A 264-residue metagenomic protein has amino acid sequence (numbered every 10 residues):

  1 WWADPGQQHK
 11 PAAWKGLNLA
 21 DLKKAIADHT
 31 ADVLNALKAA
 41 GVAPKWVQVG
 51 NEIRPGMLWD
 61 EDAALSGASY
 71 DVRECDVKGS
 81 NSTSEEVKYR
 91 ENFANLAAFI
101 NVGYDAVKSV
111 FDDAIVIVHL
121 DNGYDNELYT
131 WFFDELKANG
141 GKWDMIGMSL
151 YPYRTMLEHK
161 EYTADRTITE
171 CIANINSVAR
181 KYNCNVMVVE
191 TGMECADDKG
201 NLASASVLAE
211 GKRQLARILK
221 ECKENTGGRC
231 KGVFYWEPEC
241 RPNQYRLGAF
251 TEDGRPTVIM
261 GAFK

Functional and structural regions predicted by a protein language model:
W1-A3, N51-G56, D121-N126, L150-T155 (+2 more regions): Solvent-exposed loop/turn segments at secondary-structure junctions within structured extracellular/periplasmic domains
W1-I115, D121, C184, D198-G200: Substrate-binding cleft and catalytic face of glycoside hydrolase catalytic domains, especially the flexible beta-alpha
W2-P5, A36-A39, A63-S80, E85-K88 (+3 more regions): Aromatic-rich peripheral "rim/lid" segments of glycoside hydrolase catalytic domains that contact and position glycan
A20-K24, R90, A94, G123 (+3 more regions): Soluble non-cytosolic domains of exported or imported proteins
D21, D28, D32-N35, N95-S109 (+3 more regions): Alpha-helical scaffolding segments of alpha/beta enzyme cores, especially the outer helices of TIM-barrel or partial
A43-K45, D144, K231: Short acidic/polar active-site loop segments enriched in Thr and Asp
S109-V116, G123-N201, K220-E224, R229: Glycoside hydrolase catalytic-domain groove-lining segments
